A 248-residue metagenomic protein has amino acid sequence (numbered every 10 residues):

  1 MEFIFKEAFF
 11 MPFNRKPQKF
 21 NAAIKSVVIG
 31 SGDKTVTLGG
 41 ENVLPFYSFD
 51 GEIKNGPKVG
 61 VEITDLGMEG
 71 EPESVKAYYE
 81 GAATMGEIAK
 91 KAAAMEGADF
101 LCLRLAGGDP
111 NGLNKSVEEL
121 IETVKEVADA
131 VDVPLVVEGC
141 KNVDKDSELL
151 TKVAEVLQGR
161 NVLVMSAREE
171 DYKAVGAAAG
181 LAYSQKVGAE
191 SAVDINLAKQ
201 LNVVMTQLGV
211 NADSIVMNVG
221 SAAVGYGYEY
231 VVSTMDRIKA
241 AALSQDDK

Functional and structural regions predicted by a protein language model:
E2-Y79: N-terminal amphipathic alpha-helix/helix-capping segment at the start of soluble metabolic enzymes
N55-P57, G97-D99, V131-L135, Q158-V162 (+3 more regions): Short, well-ordered coil/turn segments that N-cap beta-strands
K58-K91, P110-K115, G139-V143, M165-A167 (+1 more regions): Active-site mouth loops of central-metabolism enzymes
G70-K76, A98-E126, V131, V137-D144: Glycine-rich, proline-tolerant flexible connector loops at the mouths of alpha/beta enzymes
Y79-A89, K115-K125, I195-N202, E229-A241: Well-ordered, non-membrane alpha-helical segments in soluble/globular domains
A92, V127, V153, M217: Conserved, mostly hydrophobic/aromatic
C102-R104, L113, P134-K145, G159-Y172 (+2 more regions): Catalytic beta/alpha-barrel core
E170-K248: Catalytic alpha/beta core domains of metabolic enzymes, predominantly
